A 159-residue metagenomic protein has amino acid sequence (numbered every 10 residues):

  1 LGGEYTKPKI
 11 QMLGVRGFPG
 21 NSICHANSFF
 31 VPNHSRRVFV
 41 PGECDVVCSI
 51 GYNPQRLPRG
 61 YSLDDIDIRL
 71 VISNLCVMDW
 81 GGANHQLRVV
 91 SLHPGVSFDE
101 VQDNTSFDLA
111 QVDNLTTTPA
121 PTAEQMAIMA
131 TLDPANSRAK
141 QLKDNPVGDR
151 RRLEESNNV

Functional and structural regions predicted by a protein language model:
L1-N114, P119-P121: Conserved phosphate- and dinucleotide-binding cores of soluble alpha/beta proteins, encompassing both enzyme active
V112-V159: A conserved C-terminal secondary-structure "cap"
